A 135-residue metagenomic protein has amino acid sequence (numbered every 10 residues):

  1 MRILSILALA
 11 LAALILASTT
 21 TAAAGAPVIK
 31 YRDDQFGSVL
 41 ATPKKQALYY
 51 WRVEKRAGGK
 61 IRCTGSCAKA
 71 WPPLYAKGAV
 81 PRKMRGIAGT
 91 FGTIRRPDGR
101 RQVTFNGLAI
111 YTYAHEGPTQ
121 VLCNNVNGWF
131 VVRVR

Functional and structural regions predicted by a protein language model:
M1-A8: Bacterial N-terminal signal peptides that target proteins for export
L4, A22-R135: Compact beta-sheet-dominated domain cores in extracellular/mature segments
L14-A22: C-terminal segment of classical bacterial N-terminal signal peptides
